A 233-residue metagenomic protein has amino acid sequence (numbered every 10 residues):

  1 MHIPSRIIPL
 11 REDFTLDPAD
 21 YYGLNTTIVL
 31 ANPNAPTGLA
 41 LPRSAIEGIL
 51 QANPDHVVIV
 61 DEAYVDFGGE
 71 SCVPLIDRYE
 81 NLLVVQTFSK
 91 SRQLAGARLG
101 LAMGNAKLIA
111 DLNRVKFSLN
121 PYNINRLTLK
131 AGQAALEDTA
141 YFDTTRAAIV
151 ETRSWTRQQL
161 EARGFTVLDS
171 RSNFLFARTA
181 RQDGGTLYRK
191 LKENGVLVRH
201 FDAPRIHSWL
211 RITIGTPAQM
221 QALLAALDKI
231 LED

Functional and structural regions predicted by a protein language model:
M1-I3, D13: Substrate-binding/gating loop at the entrance of the active-site cleft, primarily in PLP-dependent aminotransferase-like
I7-R11, Q86, F201-D202: Short beta->alpha connector loops at strand-helix junctions that form conserved, small/polar/Pro-enriched
L10-D66: Active-site phosphate-binding strand-loop segment of PLP-dependent enzymes
T15, G96, R171, R205-S208: Short acidic/glycine-enriched loop/turn segments that link adjacent beta-strands
S44, K190-N194, R199, A203-D233: PLP-dependent enzyme catalytic core of the Aspartate aminotransferase-like
N81-E161, F165-L168: PLP-dependent aminotransferase class I/II
V150, A162-N194, L210: Conserved PLP-binding catalytic core of the aspartate aminotransferase-like
